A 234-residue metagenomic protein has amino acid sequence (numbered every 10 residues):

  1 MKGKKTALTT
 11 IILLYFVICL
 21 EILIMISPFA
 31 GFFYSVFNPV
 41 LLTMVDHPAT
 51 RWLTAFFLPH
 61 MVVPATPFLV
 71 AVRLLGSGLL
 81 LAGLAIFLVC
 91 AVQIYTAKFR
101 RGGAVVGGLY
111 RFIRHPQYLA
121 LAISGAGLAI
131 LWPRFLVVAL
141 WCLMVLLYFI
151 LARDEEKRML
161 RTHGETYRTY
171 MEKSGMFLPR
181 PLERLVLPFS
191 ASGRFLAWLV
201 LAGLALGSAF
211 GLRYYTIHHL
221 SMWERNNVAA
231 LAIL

Functional and structural regions predicted by a protein language model:
M1-V106, A120-L234: Membrane-anchoring alpha-helices and their flanking helix-loop junctions
F112-L119: Conserved SAM-binding loop
